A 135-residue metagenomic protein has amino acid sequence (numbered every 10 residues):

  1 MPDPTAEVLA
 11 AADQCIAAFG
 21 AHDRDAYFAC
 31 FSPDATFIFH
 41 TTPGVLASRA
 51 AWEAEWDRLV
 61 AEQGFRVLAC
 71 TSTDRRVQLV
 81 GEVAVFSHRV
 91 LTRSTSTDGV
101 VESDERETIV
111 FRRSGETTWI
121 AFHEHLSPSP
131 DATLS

Functional and structural regions predicted by a protein language model:
M1-P33, A51, A132-S135: Short, low-complexity N-terminal intrinsically disordered segments enriched in polar/charged residues
D3-P4, G64, C70, A84 (+1 more regions): C-terminal-biased regions
C15, W56, S72-V77, R89-T92 (+2 more regions): Hydrophobic/aromatic beta-strand elements that line small-molecule binding cavities or substrate pockets in beta-rich
R24-L79, R89, V101-E102: A solvent-exposed, acidic/Ser-Thr-rich amphipathic alpha-helical stretch
P33, E82, E116-T117: Beta-strand-connecting loop/turn residues
R93-V101: Short, cysteine-centered beta-strand-loop-beta hairpins and adjacent loop/turn segments enriched in charged/polar
E102-L134: Short beta-strand edge/turn micro-motifs at domain boundaries
